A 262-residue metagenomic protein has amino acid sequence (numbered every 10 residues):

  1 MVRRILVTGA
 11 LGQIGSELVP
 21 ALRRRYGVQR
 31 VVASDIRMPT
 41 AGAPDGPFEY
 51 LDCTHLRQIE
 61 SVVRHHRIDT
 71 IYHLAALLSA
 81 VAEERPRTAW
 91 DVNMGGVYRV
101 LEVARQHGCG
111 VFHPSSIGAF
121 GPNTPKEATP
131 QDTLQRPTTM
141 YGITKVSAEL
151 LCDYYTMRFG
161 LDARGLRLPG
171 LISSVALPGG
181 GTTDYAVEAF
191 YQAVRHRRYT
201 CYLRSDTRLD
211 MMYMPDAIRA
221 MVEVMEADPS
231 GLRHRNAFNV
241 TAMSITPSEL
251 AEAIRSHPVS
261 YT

Functional and structural regions predicted by a protein language model:
V7-R23: N-terminal Rossmann NAD(P)H-binding glycine-rich loop of SDR-like oxidoreductase domains
P44-H55: Rossmann-fold cofactor-recognition segment
C53-V92: NAD(P)H-binding glycine-rich loop region in Rossmannoid oxidoreductase-like domains and their noncatalytic homologs
H65, E84-V111: NAD(P)-cofactor binding segment of oxidoreductase domains
Y98-M140: Conserved Rossmann-fold NAD(P)-dependent oxidoreductase catalytic core, especially the SDR/UDP-sugar
T144-S147: Active-site helix of classical SDR
D153-R208, M214-R219, E223: NAD(P)-dependent short-chain dehydrogenase/reductase
R197, Y202-R204, L209-Y261: C-terminal substrate-binding subdomain of Rossmann-fold SDR/epimerase-dehydratase oxidoreductases
